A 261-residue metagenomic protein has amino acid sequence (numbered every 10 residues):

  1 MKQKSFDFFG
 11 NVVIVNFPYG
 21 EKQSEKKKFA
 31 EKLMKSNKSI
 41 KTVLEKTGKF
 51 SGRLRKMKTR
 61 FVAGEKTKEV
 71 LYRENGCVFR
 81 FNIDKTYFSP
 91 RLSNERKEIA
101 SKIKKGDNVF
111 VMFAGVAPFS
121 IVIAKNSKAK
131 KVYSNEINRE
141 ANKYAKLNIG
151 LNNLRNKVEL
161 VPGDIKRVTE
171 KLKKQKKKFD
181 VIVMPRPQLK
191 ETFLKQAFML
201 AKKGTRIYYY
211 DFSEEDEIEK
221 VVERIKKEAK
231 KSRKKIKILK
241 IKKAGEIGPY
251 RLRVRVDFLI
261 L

Functional and structural regions predicted by a protein language model:
M1-L261: SAM-dependent transferase fold signal centered on methyltransferase-like domains, encompassing both Class I
